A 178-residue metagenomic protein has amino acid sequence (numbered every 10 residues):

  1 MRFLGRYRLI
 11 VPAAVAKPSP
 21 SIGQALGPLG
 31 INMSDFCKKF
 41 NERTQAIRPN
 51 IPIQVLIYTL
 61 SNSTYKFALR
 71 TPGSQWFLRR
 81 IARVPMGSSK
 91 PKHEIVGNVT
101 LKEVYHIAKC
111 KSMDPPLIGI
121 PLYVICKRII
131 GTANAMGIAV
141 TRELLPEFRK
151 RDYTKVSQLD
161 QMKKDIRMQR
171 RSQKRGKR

Functional and structural regions predicted by a protein language model:
M1-F3, Y58-T59, G131: Solvent-exposed alpha-helices and their adjacent loops that cap or buttress functional pockets in soluble metabolic
M1-I31, V156-R178: Intrinsically disordered, Lys/Arg-rich N-terminal extensions and targeting peptides of nucleic-acid-associated proteins
G5, G23, G27-G30, G73 (+6 more regions): Residue-identity detector for glycine
Y7-R8, T64-K66, A139: Structural motif
A14, P72, E143-P146: Short, ordered loop/turn segments at secondary-structure junctions
G23-A25, K38, E42, I81-P85 (+4 more regions): Generic preference for flexible, low-structure residues
A25-D114, C126: Long, charge-patterned amphipathic alpha-helical coiled-coil/hairpin "stalk" segments used as oligomerization
I95-R178: Positively charged, low-complexity, intrinsically disordered RNA-binding extensions
